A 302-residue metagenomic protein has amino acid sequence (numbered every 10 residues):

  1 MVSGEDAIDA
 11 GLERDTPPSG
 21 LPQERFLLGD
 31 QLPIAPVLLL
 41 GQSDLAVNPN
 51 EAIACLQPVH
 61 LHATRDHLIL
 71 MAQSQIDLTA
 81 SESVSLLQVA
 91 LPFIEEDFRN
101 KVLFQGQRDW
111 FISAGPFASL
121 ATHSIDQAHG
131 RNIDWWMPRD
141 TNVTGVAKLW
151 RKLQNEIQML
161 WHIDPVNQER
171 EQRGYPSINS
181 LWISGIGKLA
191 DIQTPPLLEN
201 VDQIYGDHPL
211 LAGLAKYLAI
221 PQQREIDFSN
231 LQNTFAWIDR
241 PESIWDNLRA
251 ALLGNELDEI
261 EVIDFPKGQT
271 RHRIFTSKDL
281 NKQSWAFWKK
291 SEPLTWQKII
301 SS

Functional and structural regions predicted by a protein language model:
M1-S302: …; additionally, a secondary subgroup of soluble metalloenzymes is captured
